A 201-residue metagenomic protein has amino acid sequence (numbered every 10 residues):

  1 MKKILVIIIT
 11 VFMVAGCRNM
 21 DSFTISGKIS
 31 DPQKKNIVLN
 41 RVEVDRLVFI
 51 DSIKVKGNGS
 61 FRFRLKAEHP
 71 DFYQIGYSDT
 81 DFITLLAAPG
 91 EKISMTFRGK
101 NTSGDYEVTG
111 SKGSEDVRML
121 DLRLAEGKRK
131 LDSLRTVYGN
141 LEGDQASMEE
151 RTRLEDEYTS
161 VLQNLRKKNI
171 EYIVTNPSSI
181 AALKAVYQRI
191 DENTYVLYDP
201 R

Functional and structural regions predicted by a protein language model:
M1-A15: Sec-dependent bacterial lipoprotein signal peptides
V14, V161, R189-E192: A short structural micro-motif
C17-K167, E171-Y172: A non-transmembrane, solvent-exposed segment enriched in polar/low-complexity residues
S178-E192: Amphipathic alpha-helical repeat scaffolds of TPR domains
D199-R201: Alpha-helical repeat scaffolds
